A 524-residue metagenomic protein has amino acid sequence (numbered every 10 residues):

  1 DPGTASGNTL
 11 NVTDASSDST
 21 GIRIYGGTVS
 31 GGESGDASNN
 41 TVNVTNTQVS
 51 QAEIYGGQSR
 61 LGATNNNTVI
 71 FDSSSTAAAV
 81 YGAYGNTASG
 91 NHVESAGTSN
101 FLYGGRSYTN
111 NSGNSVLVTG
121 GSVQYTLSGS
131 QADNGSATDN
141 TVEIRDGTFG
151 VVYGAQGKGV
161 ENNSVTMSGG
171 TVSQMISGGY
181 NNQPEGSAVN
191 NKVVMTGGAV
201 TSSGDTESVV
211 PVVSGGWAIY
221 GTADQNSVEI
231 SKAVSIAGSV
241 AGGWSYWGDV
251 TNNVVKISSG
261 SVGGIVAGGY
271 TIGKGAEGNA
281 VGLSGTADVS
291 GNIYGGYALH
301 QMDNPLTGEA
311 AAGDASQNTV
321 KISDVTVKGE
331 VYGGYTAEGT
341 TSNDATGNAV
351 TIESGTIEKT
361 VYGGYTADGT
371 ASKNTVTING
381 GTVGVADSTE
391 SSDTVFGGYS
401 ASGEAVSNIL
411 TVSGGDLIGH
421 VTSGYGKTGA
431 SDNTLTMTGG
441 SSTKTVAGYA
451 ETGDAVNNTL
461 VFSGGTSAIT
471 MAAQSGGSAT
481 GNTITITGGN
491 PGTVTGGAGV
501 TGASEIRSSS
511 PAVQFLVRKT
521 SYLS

Functional and structural regions predicted by a protein language model:
D1-R23, T28-E53, Q58-A79, Y84-F101 (+13 more regions): Surface-exposed loop/turn motifs in large extracellular/passenger domains
